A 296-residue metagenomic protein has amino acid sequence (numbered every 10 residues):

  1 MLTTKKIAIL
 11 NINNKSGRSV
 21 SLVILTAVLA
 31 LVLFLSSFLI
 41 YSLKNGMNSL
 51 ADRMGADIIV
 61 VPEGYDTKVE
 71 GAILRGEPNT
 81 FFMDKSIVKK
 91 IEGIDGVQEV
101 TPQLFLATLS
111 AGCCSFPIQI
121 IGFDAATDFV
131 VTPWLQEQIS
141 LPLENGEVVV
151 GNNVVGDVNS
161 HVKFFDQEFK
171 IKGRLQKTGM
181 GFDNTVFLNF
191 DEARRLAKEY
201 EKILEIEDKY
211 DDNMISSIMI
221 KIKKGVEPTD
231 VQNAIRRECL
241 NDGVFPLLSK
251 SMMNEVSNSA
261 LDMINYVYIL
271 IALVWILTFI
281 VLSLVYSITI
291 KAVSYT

Functional and structural regions predicted by a protein language model:
M1-K6: Short, membrane-interfacial amphipathic segments enriched in basic
I12-L31: Membrane-interface helix starts
L35-Q119, R237: Hydrophobic, regular-secondary-structure patches
L43, L50, D230-V293: Peri-transmembrane interface segments
I58, I206-E238, V244: A short beta-strand structural signal in non-transmembrane regions
L74, Q176-T178, M219-E227, M253: Structural beta->alpha junctions
Q103-L106, C114-A126, V131-E201: Hydrophobic secondary-structure segments that place a key small or acidic residue at a functional site
T296: Conserved small/polar residues in nucleotide/adenosyl-binding loops
